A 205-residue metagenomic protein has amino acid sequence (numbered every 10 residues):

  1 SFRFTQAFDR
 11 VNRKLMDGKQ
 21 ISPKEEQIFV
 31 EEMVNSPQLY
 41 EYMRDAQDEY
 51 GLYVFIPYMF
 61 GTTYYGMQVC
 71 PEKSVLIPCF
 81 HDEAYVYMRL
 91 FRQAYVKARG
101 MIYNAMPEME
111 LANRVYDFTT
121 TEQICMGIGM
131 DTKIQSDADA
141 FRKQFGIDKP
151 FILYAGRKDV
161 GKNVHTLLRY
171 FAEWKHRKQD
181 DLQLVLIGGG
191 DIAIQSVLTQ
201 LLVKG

Functional and structural regions predicted by a protein language model:
S1-D48: A conserved catalytic-core segment of Leloir-type glycosyltransferases
Y50-M59, T63-D82, I102: Active-site proximal beta-strand in glycosyltransferases
V54-F55, G127, G156, Q183-G188: Short beta-strand segments
G61-Y64, M109, I194-Q195: Short, well-ordered alpha-helical microsegments
K73-A84, F91-D137, R142, I147 (+1 more regions): Donor nucleotide-sugar binding/catalytic pocket of nucleotide-sugar-dependent glycosyltransferases
T132, D159-V164, D191-I194: A short, basic/aromatic alpha-helical/loop segment that forms part of the nucleotidyl-sugar donor-binding site
Q144-K162, L168-A172, L184-V185: Conserved donor-binding/catalytic core segment of Leloir-type glycosyltransferases
K149, L186-G188, Q195-G205: Nucleotide-activated donor-binding/catalytic signature segment of Leloir-type glycosyltransferases, i.e., the conserved
